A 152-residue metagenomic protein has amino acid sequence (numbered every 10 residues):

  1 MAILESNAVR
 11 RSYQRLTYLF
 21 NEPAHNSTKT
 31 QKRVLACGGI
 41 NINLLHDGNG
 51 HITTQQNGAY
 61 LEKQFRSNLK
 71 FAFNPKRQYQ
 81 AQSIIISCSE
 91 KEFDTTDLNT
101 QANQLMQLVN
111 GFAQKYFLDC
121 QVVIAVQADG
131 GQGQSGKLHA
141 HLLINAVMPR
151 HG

Functional and structural regions predicted by a protein language model:
M1-G152: N-terminal nicking endonuclease/strand-transfer module with a His-rich metal-binding environment and a catalytic Tyr
